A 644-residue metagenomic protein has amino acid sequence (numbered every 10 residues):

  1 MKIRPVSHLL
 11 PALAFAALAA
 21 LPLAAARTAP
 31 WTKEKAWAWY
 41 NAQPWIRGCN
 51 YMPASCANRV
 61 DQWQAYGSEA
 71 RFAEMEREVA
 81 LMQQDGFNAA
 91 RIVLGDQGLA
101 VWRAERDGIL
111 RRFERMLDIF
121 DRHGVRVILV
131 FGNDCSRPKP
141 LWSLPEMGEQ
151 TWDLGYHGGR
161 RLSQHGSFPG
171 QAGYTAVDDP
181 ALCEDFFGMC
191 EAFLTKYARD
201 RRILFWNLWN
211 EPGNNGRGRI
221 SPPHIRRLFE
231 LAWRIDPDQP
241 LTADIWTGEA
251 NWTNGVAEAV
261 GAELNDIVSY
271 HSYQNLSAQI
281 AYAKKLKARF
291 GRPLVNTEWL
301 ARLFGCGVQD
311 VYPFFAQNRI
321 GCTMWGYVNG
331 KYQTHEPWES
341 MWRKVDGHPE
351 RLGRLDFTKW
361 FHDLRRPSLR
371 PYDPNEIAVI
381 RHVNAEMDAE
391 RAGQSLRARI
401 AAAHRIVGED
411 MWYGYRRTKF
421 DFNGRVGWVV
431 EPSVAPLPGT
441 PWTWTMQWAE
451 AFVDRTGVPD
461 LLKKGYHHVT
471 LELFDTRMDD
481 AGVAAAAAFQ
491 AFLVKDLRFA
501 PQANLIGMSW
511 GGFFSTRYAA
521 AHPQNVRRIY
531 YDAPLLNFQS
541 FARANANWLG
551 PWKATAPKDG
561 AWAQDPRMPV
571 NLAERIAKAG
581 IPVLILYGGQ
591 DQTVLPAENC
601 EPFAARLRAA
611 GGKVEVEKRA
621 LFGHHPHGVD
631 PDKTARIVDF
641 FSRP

Functional and structural regions predicted by a protein language model:
R27-N265, L303, Q317-N318, C322 (+2 more regions): Active-site mouth of glycoside hydrolases
E184-G188, R477-R498, R517: Alpha/beta-hydrolase active-site loop
R226-D238, H271-Y332: Catalytic-core region of carbohydrate-active enzymes that cleave or remodel glycosidic bonds
Q279, K284-L286, Q539-N547, P551-R608: The feature captures the conserved acid-bearing segment of alpha/beta-hydrolase catalytic domains
K331-F361, R366-D373, I377, R391-G393 (+1 more regions): C-terminal catalytic histidine-bearing segment of alpha/beta-hydrolase fold enzymes
G393-P436, N547-W552: A domain-start/cap signature at the N-terminus of enzymes
P438-W448: Short beta-strand element of the alpha/beta-hydrolase
P501-G550: Primarily recognizes the serine-hydrolase "nucleophile elbow" in alpha/beta-hydrolase and SGNH/GDSL folds
